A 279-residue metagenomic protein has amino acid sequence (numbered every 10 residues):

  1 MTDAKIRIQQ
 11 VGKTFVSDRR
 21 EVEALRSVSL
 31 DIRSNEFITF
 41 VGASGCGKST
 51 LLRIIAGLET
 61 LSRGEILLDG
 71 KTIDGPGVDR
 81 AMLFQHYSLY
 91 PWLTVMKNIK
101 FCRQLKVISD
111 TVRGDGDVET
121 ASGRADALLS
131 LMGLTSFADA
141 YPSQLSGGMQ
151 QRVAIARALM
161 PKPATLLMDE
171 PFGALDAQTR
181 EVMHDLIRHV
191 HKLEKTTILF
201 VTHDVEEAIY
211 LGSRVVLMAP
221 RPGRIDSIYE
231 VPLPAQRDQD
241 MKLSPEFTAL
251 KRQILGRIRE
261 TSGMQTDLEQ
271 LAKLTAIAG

Functional and structural regions predicted by a protein language model:
E21, P76, S130, A138-Y141: Signature (C-motif/LSGGQ) region and adjacent switch/coupling loops of ABC-type ATPase nucleotide-binding domains
V41-A43: The feature captures the beta-strand-to-loop junction immediately N-terminal to the Walker
A56: Helix-to-loop junction immediately C-terminal to a conserved catalytic motif
G64-P76: Conserved ABC transporter NBD signature motif
L83, I155: Hydrophobic anchor residue at the start of the ABC signature
K100, Q104-V107, T111-F137, H189: Conserved ABC ATPase "signature" region
A140-S143, P161: Conserved signature/switch motifs of ABC ATPase nucleotide-binding domains
L166-D169: Catalytic Walker B motif of ABC-type/P-loop ATPase nucleotide-binding domains
